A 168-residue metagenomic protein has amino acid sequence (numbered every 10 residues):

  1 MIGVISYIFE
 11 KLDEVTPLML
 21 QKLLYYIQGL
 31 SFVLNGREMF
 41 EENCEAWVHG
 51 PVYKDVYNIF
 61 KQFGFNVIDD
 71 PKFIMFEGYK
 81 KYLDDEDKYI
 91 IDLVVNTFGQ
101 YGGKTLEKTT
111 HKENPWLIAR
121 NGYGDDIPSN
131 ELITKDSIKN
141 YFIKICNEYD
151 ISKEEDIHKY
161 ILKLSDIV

Functional and structural regions predicted by a protein language model:
M1-V168: Domain-edge interaction signal
